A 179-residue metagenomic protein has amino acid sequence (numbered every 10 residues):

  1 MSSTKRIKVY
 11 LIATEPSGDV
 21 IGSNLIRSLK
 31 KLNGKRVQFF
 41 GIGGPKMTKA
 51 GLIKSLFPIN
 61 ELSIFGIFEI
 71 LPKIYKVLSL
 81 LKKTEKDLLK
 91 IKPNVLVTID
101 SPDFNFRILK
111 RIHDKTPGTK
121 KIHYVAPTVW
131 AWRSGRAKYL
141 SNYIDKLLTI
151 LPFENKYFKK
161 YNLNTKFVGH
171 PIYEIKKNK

Functional and structural regions predicted by a protein language model:
M1-I7: Extreme N-terminus of proteins, especially the signal/transit-peptide cleavage junction and the first residues
I7-K179: Active-site and donor-binding regions of nucleotide-sugar-utilizing enzymes
